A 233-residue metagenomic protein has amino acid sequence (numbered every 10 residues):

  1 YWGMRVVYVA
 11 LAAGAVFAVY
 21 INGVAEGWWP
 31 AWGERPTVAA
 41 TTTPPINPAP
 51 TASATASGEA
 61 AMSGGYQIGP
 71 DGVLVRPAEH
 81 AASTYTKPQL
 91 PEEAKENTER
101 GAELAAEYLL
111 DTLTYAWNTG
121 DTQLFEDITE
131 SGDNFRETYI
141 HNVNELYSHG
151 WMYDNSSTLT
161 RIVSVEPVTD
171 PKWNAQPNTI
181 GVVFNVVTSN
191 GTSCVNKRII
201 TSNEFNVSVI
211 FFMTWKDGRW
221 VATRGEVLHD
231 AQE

Functional and structural regions predicted by a protein language model:
Y1, A13, E59, A78 (+5 more regions): Short linear sequence motifs
W2-V9, V16-T42, E166-E233: Exposed beta-sheet edge and beta->alpha loop/turn motif
V9-A10, G14-L104, Y108: Juxtamembrane and targeting peptides
G23-E26, E126-T129, D133, E145 (+2 more regions): Solvent-exposed, non-transmembrane amphipathic alpha-helical segments
P70-D154: Core segments of small alpha/beta cavity-forming domains
S148-D170: A short, amphipathic edge element
